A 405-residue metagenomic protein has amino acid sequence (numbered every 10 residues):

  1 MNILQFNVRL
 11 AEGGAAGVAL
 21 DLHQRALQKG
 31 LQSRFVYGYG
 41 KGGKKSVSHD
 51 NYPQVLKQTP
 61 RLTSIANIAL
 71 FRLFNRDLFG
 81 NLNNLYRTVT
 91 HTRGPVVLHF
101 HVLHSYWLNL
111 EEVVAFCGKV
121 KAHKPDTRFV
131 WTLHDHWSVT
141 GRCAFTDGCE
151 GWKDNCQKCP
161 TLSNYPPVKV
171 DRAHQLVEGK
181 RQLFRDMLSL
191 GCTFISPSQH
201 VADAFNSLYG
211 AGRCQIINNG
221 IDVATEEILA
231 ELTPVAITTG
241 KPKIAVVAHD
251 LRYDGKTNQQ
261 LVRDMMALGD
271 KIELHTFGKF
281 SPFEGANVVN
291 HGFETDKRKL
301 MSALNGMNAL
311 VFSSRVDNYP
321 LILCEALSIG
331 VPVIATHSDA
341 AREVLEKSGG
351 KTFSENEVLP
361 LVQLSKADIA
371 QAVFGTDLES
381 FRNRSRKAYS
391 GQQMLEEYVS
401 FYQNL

Functional and structural regions predicted by a protein language model:
W152-F194: Membrane-proximal helix-turn-helix segments that form the acceptor-binding/catalytic region of lipid-linked
H200, G220: Carbohydrate-associated surface elements
L232, L359-A367, V373-N404: A charged, aromatic-enriched C-terminal amphipathic alpha-helix characteristic of glycosyltransferases across folds
I237-K279: Conserved catalytic-core segment of nucleotide-activated headgroup transferases in glycan assembly
G278-M301, A309: Nucleotide-activated donor-binding/catalytic signature segment of Leloir-type glycosyltransferases, i.e., the conserved
M301, L323-S328, D339-E343: Short alpha-helical segment that forms part of, or immediately flanks, the ligand-binding pocket in carbohydrate-active
F312, P332-A335, R342: Short hydrophobic beta-strand element within catalytic cores of glycosyltransferases and related nucleotide-activated
R315: Aromatic "clamp/platform" in nucleotide-sugar-dependent glycosyltransferases that forms part of the donor/acceptor
